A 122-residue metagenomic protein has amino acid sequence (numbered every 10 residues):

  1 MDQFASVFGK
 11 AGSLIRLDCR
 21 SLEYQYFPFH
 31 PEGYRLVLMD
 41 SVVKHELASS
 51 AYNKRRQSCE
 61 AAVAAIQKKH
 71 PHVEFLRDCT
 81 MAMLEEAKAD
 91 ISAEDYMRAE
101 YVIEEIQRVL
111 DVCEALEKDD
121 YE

Functional and structural regions predicted by a protein language model:
F8-E122: C-terminal nucleotide
